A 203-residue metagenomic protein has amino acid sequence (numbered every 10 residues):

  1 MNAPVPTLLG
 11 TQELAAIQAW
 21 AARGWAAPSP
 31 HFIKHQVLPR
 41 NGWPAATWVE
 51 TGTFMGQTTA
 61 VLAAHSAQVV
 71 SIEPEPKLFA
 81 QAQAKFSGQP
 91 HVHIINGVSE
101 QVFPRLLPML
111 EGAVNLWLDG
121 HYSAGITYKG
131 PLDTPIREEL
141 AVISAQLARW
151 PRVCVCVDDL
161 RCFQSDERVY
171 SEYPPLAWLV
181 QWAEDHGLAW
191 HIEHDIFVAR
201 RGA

Functional and structural regions predicted by a protein language model:
M1-N115, H121-A203: A short alpha-helical cap/connector motif
